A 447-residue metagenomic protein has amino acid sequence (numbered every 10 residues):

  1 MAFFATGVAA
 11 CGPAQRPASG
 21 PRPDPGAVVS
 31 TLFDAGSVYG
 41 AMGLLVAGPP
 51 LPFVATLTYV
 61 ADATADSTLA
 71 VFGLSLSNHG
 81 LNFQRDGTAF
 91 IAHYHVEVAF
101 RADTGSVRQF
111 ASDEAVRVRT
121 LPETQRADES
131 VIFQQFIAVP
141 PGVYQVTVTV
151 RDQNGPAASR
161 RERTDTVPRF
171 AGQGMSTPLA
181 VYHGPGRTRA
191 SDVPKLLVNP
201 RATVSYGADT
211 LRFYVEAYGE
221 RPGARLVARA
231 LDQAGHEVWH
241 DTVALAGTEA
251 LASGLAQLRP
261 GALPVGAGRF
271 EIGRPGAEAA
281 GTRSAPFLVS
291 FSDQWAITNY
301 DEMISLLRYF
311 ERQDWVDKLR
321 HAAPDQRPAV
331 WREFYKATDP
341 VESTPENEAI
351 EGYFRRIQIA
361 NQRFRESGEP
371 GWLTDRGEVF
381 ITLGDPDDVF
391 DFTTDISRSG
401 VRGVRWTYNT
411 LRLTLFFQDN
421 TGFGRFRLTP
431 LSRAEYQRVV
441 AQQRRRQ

Functional and structural regions predicted by a protein language model:
M1-T6: Sec-dependent N-terminal signal peptides
V8-A10: C-terminal motif of bacterial Sec signal peptides marking the signal peptidase cleavage site
G12-A267, R274-R308: Intrinsically disordered, low-complexity terminal regions enriched in Ser/Thr/Pro/Gly and charged residues
F100, A217, I272, W406-Y408 (+1 more regions): Short beta-strand element of the conserved SAM-dependent methyltransferase core
E237, E249, A262-L263, P286-Q447: Residues within mature, well-folded domains
